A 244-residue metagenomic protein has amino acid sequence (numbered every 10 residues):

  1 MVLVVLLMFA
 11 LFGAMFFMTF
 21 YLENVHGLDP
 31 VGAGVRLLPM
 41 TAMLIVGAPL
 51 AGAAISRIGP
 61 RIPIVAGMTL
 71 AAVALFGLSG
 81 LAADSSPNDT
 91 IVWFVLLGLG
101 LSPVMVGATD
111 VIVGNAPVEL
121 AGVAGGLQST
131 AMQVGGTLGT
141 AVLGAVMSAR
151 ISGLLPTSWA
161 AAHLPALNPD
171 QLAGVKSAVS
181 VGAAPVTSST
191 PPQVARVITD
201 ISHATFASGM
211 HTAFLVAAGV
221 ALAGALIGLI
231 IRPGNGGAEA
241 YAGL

Functional and structural regions predicted by a protein language model:
M1-V123: Transmembrane core module of solute transporters
A83, L101, V220-A221, G236: Generic "edge-of-domain/loop-turn" microfeature
V111, M132-R232, A238-L244: Hydrophobic transmembrane architecture of multi-pass small-molecule transporters
